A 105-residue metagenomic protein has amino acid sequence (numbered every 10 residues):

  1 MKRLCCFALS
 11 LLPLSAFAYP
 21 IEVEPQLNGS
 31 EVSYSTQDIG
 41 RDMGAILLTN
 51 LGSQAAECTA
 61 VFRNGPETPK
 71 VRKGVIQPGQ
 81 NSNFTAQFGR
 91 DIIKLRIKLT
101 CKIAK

Functional and structural regions predicted by a protein language model:
R3-L4, A56, L99: Secreted/extracellular small peptides and ectodomain modules produced from precursors
L4-L14: Sec-dependent N-terminal signal peptides
A16-D38: Transition segment at domain starts
P25, T85-K105: Terminal connector regions
D42-I46: Structural beta-strand segments of beta-rich domains
L48-Q54: Asparagine-centered strand-capping/turn motif at beta-strand->loop junctions
A55-V61: Short, hydrophobic/aromatic beta-strand segments
G65-I92: Intrinsically disordered, low-complexity Pro/Gly/Ser/Thr-rich segments with frequent PxxP/GP/PP motifs and embedded
